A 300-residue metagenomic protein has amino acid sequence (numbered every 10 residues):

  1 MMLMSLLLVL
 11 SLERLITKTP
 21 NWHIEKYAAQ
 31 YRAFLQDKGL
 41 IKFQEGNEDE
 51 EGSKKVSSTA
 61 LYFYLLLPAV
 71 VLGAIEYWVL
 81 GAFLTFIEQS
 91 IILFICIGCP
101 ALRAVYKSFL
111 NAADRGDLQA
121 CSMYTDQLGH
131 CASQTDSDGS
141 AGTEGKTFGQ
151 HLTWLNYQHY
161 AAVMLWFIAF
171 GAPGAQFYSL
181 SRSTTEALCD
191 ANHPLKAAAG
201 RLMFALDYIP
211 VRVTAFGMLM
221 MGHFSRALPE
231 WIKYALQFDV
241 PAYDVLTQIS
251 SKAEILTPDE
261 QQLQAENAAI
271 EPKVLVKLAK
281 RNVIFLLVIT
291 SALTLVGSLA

Functional and structural regions predicted by a protein language model:
M1-A300: Hydrophobic N-terminal alpha-helices or hydrophobic patches in metabolic proteins across all domains of life
